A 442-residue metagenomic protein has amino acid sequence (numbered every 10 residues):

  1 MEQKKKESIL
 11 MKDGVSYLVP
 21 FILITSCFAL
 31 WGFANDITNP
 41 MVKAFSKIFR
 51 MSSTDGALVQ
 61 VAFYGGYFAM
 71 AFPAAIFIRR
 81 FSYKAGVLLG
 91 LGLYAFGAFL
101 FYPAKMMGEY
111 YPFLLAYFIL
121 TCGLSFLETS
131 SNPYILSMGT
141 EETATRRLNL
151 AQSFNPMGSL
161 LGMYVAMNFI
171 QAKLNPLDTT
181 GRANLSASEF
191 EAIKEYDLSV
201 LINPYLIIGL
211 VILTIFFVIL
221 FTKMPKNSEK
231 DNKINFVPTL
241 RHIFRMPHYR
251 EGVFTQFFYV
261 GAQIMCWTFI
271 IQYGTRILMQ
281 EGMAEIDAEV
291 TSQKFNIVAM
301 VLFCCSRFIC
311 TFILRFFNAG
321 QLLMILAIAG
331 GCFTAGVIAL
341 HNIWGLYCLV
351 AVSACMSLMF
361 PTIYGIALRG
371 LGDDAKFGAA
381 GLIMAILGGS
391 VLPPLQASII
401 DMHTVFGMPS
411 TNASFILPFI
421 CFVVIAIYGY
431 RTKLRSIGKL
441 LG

Functional and structural regions predicted by a protein language model:
M1-C27, W31, K47: Cytosolic juxtamembrane N-terminal segment immediately preceding the first transmembrane helix of multi-pass
T38-V42, G162-K173, H242-N296: Extracytoplasmic gate region of multi-pass secondary transporters
L58-I78, I297-I309, G388: Central cavity-lining transmembrane alpha-helices of secondary-active solute carriers, predominantly the Major
M70-Y83, I170, S306-A319, I400: Helix-to-loop junctions at the C-terminal end of transmembrane segments in multipass secondary transporters
G92-M107, I328-H341: C-terminal ends and interior cores of transmembrane alpha-helices in multi-pass membrane transporters/permeases
Y110-S130, W344-M359: Hydrophobic core of transmembrane alpha-helices in multi-pass small-molecule transporters, especially MFS/SLC-type
F126-T140, S357-G372: Intracellular juxtamembrane helix-capping segments at the cytosolic ends of symmetry-related transmembrane helices
F216-K223, F419-G442: Multi-pass alpha-helical transporter architecture, strongest for 12-TM Major Facilitator/SLC carriers used
